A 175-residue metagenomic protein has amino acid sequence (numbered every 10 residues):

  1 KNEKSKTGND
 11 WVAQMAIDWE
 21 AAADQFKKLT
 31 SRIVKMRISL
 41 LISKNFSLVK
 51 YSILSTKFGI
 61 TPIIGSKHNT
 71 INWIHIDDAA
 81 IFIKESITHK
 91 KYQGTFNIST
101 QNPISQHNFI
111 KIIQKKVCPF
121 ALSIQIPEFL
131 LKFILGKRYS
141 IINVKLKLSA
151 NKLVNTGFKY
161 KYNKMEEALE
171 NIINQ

Functional and structural regions predicted by a protein language model:
K1-M36: Catalytic helix-loop patch of NAD(P)-dependent Rossmann-fold dehydrogenases
K6-V12, I38-F46, S66-I76: Glycine-rich "substrate-gating" loop/helix at the edge of Rossmann-like oxidoreductase active sites
I17, L29-S31, I42-Y51, S86-F96: Glycine/proline-rich active-site loop of Rossmann-fold NAD(P)-dependent oxidoreductases
I53-T61, H68-P103: Alpha-helical substrate-binding/gating segment
A79, I83, I98, F109 (+2 more regions): Non-catalytic, hydrophobic alpha-helical segments
S86-K137, I173: Mid/C-terminal beta-alpha module of Rossmann-like enzyme folds, strongest in SDR-family dehydrogenases/epimerases
Q106-K111, K132-K159: Conserved C-terminal active-site "lid" loop/helix of NAD(P)H-dependent oxidoreductases that clamps the redox cofactor
N163-Q175: Amphipathic terminal alpha-helices
